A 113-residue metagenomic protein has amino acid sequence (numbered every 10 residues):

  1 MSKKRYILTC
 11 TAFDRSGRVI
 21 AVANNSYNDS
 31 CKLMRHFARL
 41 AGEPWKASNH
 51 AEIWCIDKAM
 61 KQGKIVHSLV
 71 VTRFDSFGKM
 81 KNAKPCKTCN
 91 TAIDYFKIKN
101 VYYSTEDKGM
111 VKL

Functional and structural regions predicted by a protein language model:
M1-L113: Zinc-dependent deaminase catalytic domain
